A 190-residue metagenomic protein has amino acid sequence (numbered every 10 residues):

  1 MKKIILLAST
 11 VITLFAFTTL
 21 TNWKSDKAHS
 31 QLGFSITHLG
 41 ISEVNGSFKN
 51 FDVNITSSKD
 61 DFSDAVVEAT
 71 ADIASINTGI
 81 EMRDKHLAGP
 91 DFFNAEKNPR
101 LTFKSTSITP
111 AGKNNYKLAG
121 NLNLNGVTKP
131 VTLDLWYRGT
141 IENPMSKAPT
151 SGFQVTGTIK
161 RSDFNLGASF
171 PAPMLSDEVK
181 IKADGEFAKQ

Functional and structural regions predicted by a protein language model:
M1-K24: Bacterial Sec-dependent N-terminal signal peptides
F17-Q190: Low-complexity, acidic/polar, glycine-enriched regions of mature
